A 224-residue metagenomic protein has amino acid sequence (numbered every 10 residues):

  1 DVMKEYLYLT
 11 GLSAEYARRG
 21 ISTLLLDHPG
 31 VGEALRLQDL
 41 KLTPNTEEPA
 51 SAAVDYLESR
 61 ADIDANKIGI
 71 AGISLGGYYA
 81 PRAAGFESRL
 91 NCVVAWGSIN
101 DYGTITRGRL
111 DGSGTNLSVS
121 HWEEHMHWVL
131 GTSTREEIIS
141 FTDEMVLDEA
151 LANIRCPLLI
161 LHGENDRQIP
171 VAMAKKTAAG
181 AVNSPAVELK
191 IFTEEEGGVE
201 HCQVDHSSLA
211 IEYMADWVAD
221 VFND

Functional and structural regions predicted by a protein language model:
V2-A14: The serine-hydrolase catalytic nucleophile loop
L40-N66, R82: Alpha/beta-hydrolase active-site loop
A71, G77-S88, V93: Short glycine-enriched nucleophile-adjacent loop and the immediately C-terminal alpha-helix near the catalytic center
R109-A150: Mobile cap/lid helix-loop segments that gate and shape the active-site cleft of serine hydrolases
I154-R155, I160-H162, D166: Short beta-strand/loop motif that positions the catalytic acidic residue of the alpha/beta-hydrolase fold
C156, P170-G180: Short alpha-helix in the alpha/beta-hydrolase fold that links the catalytic acid
A178-E200, Y213: Catalytic histidine neighborhood in serine/cysteine hydrolases with alpha/beta-hydrolase-type architecture
V204-D224: Catalytic active-site module of serine/aspartate enzymes centered on a nucleophile-bearing elbow/loop
